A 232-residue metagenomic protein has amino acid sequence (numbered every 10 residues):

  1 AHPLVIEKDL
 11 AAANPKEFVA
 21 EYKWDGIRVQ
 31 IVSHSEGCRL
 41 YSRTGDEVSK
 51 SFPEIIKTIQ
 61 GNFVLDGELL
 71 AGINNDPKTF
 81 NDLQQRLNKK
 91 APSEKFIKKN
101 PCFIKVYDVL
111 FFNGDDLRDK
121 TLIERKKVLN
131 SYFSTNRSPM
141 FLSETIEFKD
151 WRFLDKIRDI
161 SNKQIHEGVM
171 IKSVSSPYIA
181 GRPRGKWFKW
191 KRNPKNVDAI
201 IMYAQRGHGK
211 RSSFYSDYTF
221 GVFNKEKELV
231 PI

Functional and structural regions predicted by a protein language model:
A1-I232: Catalytic cores of nucleic-acid ligases and guanylyltransferases
